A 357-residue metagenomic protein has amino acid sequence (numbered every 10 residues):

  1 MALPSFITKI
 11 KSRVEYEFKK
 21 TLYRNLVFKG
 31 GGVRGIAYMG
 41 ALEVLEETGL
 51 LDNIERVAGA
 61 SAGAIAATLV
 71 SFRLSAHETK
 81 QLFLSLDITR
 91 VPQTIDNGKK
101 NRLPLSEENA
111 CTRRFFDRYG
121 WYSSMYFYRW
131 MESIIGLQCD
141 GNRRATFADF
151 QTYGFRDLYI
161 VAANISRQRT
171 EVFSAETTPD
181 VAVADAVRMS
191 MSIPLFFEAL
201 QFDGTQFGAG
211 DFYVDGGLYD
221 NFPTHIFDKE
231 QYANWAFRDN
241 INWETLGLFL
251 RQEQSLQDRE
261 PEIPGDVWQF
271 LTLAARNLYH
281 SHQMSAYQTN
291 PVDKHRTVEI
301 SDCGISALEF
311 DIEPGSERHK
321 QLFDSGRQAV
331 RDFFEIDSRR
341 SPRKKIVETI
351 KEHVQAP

Functional and structural regions predicted by a protein language model:
M1-A58, T68-P357: Patatin-like phospholipase
G59, G63: Gly/Ala-rich beta-loop-alpha elbow adjacent to hydrolase catalytic centers
